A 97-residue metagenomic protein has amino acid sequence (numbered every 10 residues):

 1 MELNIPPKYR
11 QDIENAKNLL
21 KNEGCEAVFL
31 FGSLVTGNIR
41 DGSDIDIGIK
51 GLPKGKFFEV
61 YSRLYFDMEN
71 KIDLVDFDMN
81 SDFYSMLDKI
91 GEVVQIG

Functional and structural regions predicted by a protein language model:
M1-F29, V35-D41, L52-G97: Catalytic core of pol beta-like nucleotidyltransferases
S43-I45: Periplasmic OmpA-like peptidoglycan-binding domain that tethers envelope proteins to the cell wall
G48-K50: Short hydrophobic/aromatic beta-strand micro-patches that form the beta-sheet surface supporting nucleotide- or nucleic
